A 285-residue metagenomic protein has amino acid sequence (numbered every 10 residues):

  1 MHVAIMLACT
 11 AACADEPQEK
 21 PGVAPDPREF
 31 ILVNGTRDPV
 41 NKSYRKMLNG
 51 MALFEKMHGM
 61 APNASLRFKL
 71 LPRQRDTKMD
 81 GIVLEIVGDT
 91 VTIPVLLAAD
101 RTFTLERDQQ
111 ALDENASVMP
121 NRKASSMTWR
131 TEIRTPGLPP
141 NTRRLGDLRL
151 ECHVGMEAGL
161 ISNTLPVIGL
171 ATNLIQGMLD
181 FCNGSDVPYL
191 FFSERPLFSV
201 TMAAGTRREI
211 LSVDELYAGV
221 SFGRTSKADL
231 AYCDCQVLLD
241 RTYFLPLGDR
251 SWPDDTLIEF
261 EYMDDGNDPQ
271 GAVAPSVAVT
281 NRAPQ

Functional and structural regions predicted by a protein language model:
C9-A11: N-terminal signal peptide c-region/cleavage motif recognized by signal peptidases
D15-R107: N-terminal Sec/ER secretory leader and immediately downstream segment of secreted/extracellular precursors
S43-R67, I168-F192, D255: Contiguous beta-strand segments within globular domains
L70-L96, Q176-T225: Extended low-complexity, serine/threonine- and proline-enriched intrinsically disordered segments
R75-N163: Structured domain cores in non-transmembrane regions
L105-M127, Q236-D240, P246-E261: Noncatalytic modules at the cell exterior or secretory-pathway interfaces, chiefly beta-strand-rich lectin/adhesion
R130-T206, L211-S212: Short helix-loop boundary/capping segments
L245-Q285: Short, low-complexity, Pro/Ser/Thr/Gly-rich segments in the mature regions of secreted, periplasmic
